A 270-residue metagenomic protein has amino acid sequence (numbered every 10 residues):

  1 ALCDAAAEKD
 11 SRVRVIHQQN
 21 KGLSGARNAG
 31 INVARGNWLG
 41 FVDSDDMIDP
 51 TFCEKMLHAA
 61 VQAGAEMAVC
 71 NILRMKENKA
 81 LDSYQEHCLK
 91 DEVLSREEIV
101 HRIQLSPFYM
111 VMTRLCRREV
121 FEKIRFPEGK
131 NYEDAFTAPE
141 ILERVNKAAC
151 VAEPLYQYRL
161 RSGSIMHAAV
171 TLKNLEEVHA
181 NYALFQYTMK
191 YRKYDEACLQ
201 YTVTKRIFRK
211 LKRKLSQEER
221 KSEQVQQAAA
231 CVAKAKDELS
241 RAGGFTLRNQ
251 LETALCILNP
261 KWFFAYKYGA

Functional and structural regions predicted by a protein language model:
A1-H17: Acidic donor-binding segment of Leloir-type glycosyltransferases
L2, Q18-A34: Glycine-rich, basic loop-to-helix element that forms the pyrophosphate-binding segment of sugar-nucleotide handling
L23-S24, S44-A149, R159-L172: Donor-binding/catalytic cores of nucleotide-activated saccharide and glycerol-phosphate transferases/polymerases
L39: Short aromatic/hydrophobic "clamp" motif used to bind/position activated sugar donors
A65, Q217-A270: Membrane-interface aromatic/basic loop that binds lipid-linked glycans or pyrophosphate carriers, typified by
L155-R161, A168-D195, R213, Q217-L239: Catalytic core of nucleotide-sugar-dependent glycosyltransferases
Y201-R213: Amphipathic alpha-helical repeat scaffolds of TPR domains
